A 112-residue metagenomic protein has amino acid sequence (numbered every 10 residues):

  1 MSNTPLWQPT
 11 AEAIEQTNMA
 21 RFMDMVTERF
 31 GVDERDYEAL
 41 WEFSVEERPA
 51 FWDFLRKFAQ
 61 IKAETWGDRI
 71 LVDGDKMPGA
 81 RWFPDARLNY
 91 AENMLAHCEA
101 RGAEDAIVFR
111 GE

Functional and structural regions predicted by a protein language model:
S2-P78: N-terminal amphipathic, basic-rich helices that act as targeting or association modules
T17, R21, Y90, G102-A103: Generic alpha-helical secondary structure signal
E28-D33, M94-E112: AMP-dependent adenylate-forming
E47-R48, L88, E99-G102: Short, solvent-exposed loop/edge-beta patches enriched in aromatic
W66-I70, F83-A86, R110: Surface-exposed beta-strand edges and their flanking turn/coil or helix-capping segments
P84-M94: Short amphipathic alpha-helices and their capping loops
